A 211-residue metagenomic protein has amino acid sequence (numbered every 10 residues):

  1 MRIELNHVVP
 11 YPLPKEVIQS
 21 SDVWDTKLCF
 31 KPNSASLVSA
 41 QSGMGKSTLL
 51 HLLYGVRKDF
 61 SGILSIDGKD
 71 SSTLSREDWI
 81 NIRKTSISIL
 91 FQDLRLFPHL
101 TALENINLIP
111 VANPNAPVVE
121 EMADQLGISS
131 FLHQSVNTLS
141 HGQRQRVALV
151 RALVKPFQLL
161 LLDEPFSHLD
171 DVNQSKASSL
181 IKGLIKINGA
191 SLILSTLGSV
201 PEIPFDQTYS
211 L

Functional and structural regions predicted by a protein language model:
Y54: Helix-to-loop junction immediately C-terminal to a conserved catalytic motif
S71-S88: ABC ATPase NBD coupling module
D93, H99-A112: Q-loop/switch helix immediately C-terminal to the Walker
A116-F131: Conserved ABC ATPase "signature" region
S135-L139, Q143-Q145: Conserved ABC ATPase signature
L149: Hydrophobic anchor residue at the start of the ABC signature
L160-E164: Catalytic Walker B motif of ABC-type/P-loop ATPase nucleotide-binding domains
